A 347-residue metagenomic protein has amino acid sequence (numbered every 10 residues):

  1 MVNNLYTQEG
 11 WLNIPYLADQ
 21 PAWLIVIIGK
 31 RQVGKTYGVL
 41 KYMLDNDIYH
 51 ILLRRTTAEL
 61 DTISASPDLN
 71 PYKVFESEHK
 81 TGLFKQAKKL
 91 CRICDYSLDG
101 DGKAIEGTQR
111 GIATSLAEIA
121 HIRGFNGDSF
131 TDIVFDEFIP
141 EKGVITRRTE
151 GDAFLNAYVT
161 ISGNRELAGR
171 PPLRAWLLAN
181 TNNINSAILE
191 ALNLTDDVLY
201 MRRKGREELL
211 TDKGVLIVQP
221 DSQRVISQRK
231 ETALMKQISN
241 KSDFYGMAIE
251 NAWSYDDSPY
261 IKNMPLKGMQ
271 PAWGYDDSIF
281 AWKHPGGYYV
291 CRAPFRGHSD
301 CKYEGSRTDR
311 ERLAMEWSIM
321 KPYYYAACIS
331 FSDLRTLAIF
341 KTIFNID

Functional and structural regions predicted by a protein language model:
V2-D347: Phosphate/NTP-binding elements of NTP-utilizing enzymes
